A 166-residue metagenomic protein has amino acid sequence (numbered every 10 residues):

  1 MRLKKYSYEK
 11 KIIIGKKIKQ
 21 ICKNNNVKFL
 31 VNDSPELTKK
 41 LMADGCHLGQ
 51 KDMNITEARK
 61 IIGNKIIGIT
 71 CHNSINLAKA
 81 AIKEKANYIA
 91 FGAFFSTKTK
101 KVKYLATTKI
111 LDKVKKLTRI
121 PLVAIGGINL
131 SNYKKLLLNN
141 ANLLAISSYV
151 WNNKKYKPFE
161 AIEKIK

Functional and structural regions predicted by a protein language model:
M1-K10, A93-K100: Glycine-rich, proline-tolerant flexible connector loops at the mouths of alpha/beta enzymes
R2-Y6, I13, K17, I21 (+1 more regions): Phosphate-group recognition and catalysis centered on beta-loop-alpha active-site segments
L3, Q50, C71-N73, A93-F94 (+2 more regions): Short secondary-structure boundary segments
Y6-I13, C46-Q50, V102-I110, N153 (+1 more regions): Alpha-helix N-cap and loop-to-helix initiation/capping positions
I12-L30, T56-S74, K103-L130, E163-K166: Alpha-helix-loop-beta-strand connector modules within alpha/beta enzyme cores
F29-D44, N73-A86, L117-A124, I128-I146 (+1 more regions): Catalytic cores of alpha/beta
Q50-A58, A90-V102, Y133-I165: Glycine-rich phosphate-binding active-site loops on the catalytic face of alpha/beta enzymes
G68, H72-K100: Histidine/lysine/aspartate-rich catalytic loop segments that bind and position anionic ligands
